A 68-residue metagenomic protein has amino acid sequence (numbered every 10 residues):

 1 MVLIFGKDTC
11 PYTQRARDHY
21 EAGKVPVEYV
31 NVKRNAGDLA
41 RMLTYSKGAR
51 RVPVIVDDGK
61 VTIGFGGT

Functional and structural regions predicted by a protein language model:
M1-E28: Local sequence-structure signature of Cys/Sec-based thiol-disulfide redox active-site neighborhoods
D8, R50, G66: Gly/Ser/Thr-rich beta-alpha loop segments that engage phosphate groups in nucleotides
P11-Q14, G37, F65: Residues that form or flank phosphate/diphosphate-binding pockets in enzymes that use nucleotide phosphates
P26-N31, T68: Replace "small metal-dependent catalytic modules" with "small catalytic or cofactor-binding modules
N31-G48: Thioredoxin-like thiol-disulfide oxidoreductase module
S46-V56: Structural micro-motif
D57-T68: Non-catalytic, surface beta->alpha helical segment in thiol-disulfide oxidoreductase systems
